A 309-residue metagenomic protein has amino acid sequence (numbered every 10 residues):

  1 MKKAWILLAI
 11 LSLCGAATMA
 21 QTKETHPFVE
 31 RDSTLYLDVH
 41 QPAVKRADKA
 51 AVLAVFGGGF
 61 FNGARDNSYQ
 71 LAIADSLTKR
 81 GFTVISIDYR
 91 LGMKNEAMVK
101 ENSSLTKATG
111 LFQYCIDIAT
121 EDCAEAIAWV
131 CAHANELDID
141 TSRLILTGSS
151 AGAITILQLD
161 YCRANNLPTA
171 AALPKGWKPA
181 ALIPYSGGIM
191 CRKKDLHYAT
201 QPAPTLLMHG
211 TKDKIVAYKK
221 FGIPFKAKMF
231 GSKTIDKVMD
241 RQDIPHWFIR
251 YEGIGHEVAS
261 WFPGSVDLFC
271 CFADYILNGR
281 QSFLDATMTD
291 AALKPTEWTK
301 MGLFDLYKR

Functional and structural regions predicted by a protein language model:
A20-A47: N-terminal cap/lid segment of alpha/beta-hydrolase-fold proteins
D48-G59: Short beta-strand element of the alpha/beta-hydrolase
A64-R65, Y89-D117: Cap/lid segment of the alpha/beta-hydrolase catalytic domain
R65-I87, K94-E96: Short amphipathic alpha-helix adjacent to the substrate-entry channel of hydrolases
S104-E136: Alpha/beta-hydrolase active-site loop
I127-Q201: Primarily recognizes the serine-hydrolase "nucleophile elbow" in alpha/beta-hydrolase and SGNH/GDSL folds
A170-D243: The feature captures the conserved acid-bearing segment of alpha/beta-hydrolase catalytic domains
K237-R309: C-terminal catalytic histidine-bearing segment of alpha/beta-hydrolase fold enzymes
